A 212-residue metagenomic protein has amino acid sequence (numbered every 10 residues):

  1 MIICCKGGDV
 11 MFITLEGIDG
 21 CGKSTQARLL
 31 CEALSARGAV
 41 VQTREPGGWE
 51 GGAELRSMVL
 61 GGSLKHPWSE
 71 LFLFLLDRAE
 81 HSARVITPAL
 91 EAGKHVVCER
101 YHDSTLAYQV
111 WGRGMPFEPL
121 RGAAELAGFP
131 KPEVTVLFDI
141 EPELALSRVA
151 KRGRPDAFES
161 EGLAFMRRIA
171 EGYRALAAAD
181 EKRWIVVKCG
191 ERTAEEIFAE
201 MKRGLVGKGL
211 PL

Functional and structural regions predicted by a protein language model:
I2-D9, C31, E143-L212: NTP-dependent small-molecule kinase module
F12: Walker A (P-loop) ATP-phosphate-binding motif of ABC ATPase nucleotide-binding domains
L15: Hydrophobic anchor at the beta1->P-loop junction of P-loop NTPases
I18: P-loop (Walker A) phosphate-binding loop of NTP-binding proteins
K23: Conserved lysine of the Walker
Q26: Hydrophobic positions on the alpha1 helix immediately C-terminal to the Walker A/P-loop
A39-L126: ATP-dependent small-molecule kinase phosphotransfer cores that center on conserved nucleotide phosphate-binding segments
S104-E171: A glycine- and Lys/Arg-enriched "phosphate-lid" helix/loop adjacent to the NTP-binding pocket of small-molecule kinases
